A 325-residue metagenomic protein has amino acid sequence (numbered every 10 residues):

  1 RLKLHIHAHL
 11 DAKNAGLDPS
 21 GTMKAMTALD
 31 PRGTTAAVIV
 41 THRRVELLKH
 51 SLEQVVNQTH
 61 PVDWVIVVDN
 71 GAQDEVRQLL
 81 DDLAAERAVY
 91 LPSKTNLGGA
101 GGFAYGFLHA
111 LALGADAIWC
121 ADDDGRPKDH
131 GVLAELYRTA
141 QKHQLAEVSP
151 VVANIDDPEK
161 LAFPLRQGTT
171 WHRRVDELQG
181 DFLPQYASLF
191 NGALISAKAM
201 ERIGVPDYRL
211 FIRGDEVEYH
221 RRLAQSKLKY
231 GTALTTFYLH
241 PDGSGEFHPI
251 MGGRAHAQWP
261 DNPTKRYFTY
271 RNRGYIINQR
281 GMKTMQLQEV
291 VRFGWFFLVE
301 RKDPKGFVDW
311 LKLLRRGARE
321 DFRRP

Functional and structural regions predicted by a protein language model:
R44-N57: Short, well-formed alpha-helical segments that are part of the catalytic scaffolds of diverse glycosyltransferases
Q54, D69-Q78, T95, G125-R126: A conserved acidic beta->alpha catalytic loop
S93-L113: Glycine-rich, basic loop-to-helix element that forms the pyrophosphate-binding segment of sugar-nucleotide handling
A115-D124: Short beta-strand-to-loop acidic/aromatic patch adjacent to the donor-nucleotide binding site
K128-A162: Conserved donor NDP-sugar-binding/catalytic core segment of glycosyltransferases
V175-I195: A recurrent flexible, glycine/aromatic-enriched loop bordering the glycosyltransferase active site that acts as
A199-I203, R209-T236: A short, conserved alpha-helix in the catalytic core of glycosyltransferases
N278-P325: Non-catalytic, C-terminal membrane-associated alpha-helical segments of glycosyltransferases
